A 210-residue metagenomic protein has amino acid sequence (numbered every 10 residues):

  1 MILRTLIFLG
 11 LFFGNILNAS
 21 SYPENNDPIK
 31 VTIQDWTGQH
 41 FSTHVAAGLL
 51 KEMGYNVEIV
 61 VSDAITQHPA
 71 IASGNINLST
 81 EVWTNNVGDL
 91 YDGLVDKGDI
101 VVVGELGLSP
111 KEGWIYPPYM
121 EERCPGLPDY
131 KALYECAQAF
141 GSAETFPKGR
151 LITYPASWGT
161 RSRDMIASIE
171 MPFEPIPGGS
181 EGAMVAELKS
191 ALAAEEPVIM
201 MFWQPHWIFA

Functional and structural regions predicted by a protein language model:
R4-N15: Bacterial N-terminal signal peptides
L17-P23: Boundary at the C-terminal end of the N-terminal hydrophobic targeting segment
E24-G38, Y55-V60, K148-I152: Short, well-ordered beta-strand elements
Q34-T37, Y55-A70, I176-E187: Short helix-initiation/N-cap motifs at beta->coil->alpha
T37-N56, I166: Short, polar/charged alpha-helical segment
T43, S62-G98, V185-E187, W207-A210: Pocket-flanking alpha-helical
I76-T80, I152-A210: Ligand-binding pocket segment of bilobal, Venus flytrap-like solute-binding proteins
D99-L151: A conserved helix-loop-strand patch within extracytoplasmic ligand-binding domains of the periplasmic binding
